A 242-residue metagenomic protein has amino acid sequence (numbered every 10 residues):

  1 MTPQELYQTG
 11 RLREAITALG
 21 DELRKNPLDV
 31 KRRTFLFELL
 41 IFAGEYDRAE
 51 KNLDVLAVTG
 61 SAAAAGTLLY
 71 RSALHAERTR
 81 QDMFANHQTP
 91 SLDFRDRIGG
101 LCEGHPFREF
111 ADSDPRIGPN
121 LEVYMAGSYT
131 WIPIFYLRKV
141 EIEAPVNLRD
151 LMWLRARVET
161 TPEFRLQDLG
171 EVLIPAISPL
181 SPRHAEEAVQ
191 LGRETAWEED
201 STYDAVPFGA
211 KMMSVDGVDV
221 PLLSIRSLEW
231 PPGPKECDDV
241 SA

Functional and structural regions predicted by a protein language model:
M1-P90: Alpha-helical protein-protein interaction scaffolds
F37, D47, A64, Y136 (+3 more regions): Generic detector of bulky aromatic hydrophobic side chains
E50, V55, A85, L92 (+4 more regions): Generic alpha-helical propensity signal that fires on short helical segments and nearby coil/disordered stretches
L74-D82, F94-R97, E198-Y203: Short, highly charged low-complexity linear segments
R80-D82, Y136-R138, P145-N147, M152 (+3 more regions): Surface-exposed beta-strand edges and their flanking turn/coil or helix-capping segments
F94-P179: Long, positively charged binding patches that form subdomain-scale interaction surfaces for polyanionic ligands
V172-E229: Helix-rich interaction surfaces within compact, conserved domain-sized segments that mediate assembly or partner
L222-A242: Compact functional segments
